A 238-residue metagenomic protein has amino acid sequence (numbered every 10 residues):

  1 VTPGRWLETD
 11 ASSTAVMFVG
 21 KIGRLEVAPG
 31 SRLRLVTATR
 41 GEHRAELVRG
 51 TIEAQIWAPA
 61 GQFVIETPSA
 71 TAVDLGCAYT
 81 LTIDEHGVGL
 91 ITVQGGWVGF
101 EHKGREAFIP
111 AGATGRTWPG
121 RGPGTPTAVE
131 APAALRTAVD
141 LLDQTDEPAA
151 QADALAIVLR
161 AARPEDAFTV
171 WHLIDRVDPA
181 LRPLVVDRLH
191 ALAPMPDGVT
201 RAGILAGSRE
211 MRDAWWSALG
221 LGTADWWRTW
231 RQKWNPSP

Functional and structural regions predicted by a protein language model:
V1-W6, D10-A191, R201-A202: Flexible, surface-exposed loop/linker segments and immediately adjacent secondary-structure boundaries
P183-P238: C-terminal non-catalytic accessory extensions
